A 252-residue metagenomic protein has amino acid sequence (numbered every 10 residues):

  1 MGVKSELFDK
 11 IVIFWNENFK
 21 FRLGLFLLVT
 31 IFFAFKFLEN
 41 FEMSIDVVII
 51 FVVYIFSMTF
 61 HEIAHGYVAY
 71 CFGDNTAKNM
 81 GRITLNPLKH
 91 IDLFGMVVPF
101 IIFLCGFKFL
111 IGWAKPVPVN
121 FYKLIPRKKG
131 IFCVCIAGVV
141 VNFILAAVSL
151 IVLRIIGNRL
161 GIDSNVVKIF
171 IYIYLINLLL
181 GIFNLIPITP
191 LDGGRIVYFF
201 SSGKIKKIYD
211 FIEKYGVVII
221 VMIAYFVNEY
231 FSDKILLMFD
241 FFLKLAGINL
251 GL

Functional and structural regions predicted by a protein language model:
M1-L252: Hydrophobic transmembrane alpha-helices and their immediate loop junctions in multi-pass integral membrane proteins
